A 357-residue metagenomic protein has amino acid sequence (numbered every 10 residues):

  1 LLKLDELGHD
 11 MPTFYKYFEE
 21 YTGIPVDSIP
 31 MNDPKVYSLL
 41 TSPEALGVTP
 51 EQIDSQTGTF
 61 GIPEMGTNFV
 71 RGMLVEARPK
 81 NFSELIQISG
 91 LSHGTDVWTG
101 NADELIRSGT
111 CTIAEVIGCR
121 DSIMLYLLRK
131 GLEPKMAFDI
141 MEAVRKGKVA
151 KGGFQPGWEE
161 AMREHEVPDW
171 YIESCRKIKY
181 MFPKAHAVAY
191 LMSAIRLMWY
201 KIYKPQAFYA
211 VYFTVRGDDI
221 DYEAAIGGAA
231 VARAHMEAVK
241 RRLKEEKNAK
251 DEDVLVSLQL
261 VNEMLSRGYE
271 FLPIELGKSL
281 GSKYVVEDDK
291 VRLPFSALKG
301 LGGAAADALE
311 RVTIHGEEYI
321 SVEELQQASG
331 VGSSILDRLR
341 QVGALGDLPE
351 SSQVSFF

Functional and structural regions predicted by a protein language model:
L1-F357: Noncatalytic, beta-rich nucleic-acid-contacting surfaces in large DNA/RNA-processing enzymes
